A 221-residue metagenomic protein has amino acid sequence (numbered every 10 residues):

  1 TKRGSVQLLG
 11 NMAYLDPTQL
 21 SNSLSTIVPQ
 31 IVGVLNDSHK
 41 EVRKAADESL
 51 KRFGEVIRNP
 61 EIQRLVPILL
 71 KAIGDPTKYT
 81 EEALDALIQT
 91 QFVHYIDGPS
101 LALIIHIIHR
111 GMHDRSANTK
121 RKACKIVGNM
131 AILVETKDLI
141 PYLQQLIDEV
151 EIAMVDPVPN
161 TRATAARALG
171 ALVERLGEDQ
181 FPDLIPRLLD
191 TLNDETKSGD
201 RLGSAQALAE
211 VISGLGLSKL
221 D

Functional and structural regions predicted by a protein language model:
K2, R43, T80-E81, K120 (+2 more regions): Residue-level detector of extended alpha-helical repeat arrays and alpha-solenoid scaffolds
S5-D16, V34-L35, S49-I57, I73 (+7 more regions): Hydrophobic residues within the alpha-helices of tandem HEAT/HEAT-like
L20-L35, N59-G74, G98-M112, D138-M154 (+2 more regions): HEAT/HEAT-like alpha-solenoid repeats
S38-H39, I73-T77, R115-S116, P157-V158 (+1 more regions): Short inter-helical turns and helix N-cap capping residues of alpha-solenoid HEAT/ARM repeat scaffolds
L87, K197-G199: Acidic, Ser/Thr- and Gly/Pro-rich intrinsically disordered linkers and low-complexity segments that flank or connect
